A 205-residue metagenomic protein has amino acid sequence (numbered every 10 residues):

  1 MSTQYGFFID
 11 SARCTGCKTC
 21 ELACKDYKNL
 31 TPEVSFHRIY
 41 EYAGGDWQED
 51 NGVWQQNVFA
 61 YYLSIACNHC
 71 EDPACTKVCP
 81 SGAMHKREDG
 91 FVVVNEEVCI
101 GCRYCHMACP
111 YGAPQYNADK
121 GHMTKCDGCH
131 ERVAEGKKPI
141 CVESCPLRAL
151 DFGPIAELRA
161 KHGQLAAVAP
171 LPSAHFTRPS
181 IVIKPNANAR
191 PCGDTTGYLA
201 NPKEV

Functional and structural regions predicted by a protein language model:
M1-V205: Non-ligating segments of multi-cofactor redox enzymes
